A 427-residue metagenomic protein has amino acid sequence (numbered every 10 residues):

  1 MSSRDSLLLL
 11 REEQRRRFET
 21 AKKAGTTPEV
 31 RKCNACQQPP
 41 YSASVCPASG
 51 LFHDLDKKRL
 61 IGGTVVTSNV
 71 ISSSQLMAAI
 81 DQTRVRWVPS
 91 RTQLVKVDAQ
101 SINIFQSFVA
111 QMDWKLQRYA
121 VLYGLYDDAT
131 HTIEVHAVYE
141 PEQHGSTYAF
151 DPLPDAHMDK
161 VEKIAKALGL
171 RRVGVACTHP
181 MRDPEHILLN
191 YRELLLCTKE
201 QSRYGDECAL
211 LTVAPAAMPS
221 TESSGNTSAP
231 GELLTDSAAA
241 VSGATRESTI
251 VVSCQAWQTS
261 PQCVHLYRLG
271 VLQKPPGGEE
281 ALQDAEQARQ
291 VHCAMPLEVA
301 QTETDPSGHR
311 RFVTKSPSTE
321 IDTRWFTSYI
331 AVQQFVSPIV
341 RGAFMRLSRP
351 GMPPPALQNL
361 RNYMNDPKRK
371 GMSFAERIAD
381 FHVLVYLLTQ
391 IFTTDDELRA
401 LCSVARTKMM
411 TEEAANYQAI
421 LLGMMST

Functional and structural regions predicted by a protein language model:
M1-G174, T178-K315, E320-F326, V332-P338 (+2 more regions): N-terminal beta-strand/alpha-helix entry module and adjacent surface of metal-dependent catalytic domains
R341-L347, G351-P355, N362, D366-M372 (+1 more regions): Extended, low-complexity, intrinsically disordered C-terminal regulatory tails of eukaryotic serine/threonine kinases
N359, E376-R377: Basic, Gly/Ser/Thr-rich N-terminal segments that form RNA-phosphate-binding interfaces in CRISPR RAMP
